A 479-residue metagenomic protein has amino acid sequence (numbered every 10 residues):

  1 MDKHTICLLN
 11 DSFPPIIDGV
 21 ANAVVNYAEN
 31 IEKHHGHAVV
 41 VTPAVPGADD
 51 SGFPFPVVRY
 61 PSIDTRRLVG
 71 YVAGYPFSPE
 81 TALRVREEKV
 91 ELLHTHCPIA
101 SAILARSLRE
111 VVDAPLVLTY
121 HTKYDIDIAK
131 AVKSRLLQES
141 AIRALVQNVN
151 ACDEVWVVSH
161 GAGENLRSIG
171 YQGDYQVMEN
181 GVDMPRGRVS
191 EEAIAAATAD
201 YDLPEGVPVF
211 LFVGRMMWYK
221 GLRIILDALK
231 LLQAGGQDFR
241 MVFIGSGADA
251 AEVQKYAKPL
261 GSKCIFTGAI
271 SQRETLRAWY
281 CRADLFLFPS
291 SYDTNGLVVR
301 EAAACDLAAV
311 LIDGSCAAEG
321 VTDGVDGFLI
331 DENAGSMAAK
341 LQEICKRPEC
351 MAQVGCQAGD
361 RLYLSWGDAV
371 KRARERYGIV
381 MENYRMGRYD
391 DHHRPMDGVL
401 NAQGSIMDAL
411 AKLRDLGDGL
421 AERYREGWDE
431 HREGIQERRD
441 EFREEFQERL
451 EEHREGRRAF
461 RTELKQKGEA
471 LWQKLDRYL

Functional and structural regions predicted by a protein language model:
A44, G161, G181: Carbohydrate-associated surface elements
P115-V117, I126-Q147: Nucleotide-sugar donor phosphate/pyrophosphate-binding loop at the beta->alpha transition of glycosyltransferases
V149, A269, A278-A283: Short alpha-helical donor nucleotide-sugar binding micro-motif in glycosyltransferases
L203-L229: Conserved donor-binding/catalytic core segment of Leloir-type glycosyltransferases
A251-I270: Nucleotide-activated donor-binding/catalytic signature segment of Leloir-type glycosyltransferases, i.e., the conserved
S291: Aromatic "clamp/platform" in nucleotide-sugar-dependent glycosyltransferases that forms part of the donor/acceptor
A308-I312: Short hydrophobic beta-strand element within catalytic cores of glycosyltransferases and related nucleotide-activated
D323-G324, F328-A334, E343-P348: Conserved acidic donor-binding segment of nucleotide-sugar-dependent glycosyltransferases
